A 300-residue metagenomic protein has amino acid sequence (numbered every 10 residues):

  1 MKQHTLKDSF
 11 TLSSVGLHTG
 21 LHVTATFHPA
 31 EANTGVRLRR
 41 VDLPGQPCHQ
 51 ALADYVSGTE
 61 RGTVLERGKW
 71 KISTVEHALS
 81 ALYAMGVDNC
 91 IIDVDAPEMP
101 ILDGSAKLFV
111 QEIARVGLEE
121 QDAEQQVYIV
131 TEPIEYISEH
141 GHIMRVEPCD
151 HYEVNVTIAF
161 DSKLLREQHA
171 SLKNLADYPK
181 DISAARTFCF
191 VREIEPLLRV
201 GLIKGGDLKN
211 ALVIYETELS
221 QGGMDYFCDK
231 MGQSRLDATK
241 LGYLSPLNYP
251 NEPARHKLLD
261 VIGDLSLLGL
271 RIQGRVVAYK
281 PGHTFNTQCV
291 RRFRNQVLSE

Functional and structural regions predicted by a protein language model:
M1-E300: Short acidic-hydrophobic catalytic motif
